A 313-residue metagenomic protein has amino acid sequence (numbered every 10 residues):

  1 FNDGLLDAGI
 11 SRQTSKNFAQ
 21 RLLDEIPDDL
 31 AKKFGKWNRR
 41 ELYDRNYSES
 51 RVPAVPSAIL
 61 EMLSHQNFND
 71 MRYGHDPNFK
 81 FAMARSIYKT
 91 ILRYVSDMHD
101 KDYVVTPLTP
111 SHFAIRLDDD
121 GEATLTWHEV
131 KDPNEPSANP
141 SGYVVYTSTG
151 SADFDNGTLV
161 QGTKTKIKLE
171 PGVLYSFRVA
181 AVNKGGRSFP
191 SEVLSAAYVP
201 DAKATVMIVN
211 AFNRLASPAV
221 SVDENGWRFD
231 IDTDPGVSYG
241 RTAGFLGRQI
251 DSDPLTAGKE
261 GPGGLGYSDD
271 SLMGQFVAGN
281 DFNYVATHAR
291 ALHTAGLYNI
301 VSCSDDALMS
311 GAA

Functional and structural regions predicted by a protein language model:
F1-S11: A short, glycine/acidic-enriched catalytic loop
S11-Y43: Active-site-adjacent substrate-binding region of metalloamidase/peptidase-like peptide-processing proteins
K33-H99: Active-site-adjacent mobile loop/cap segments within catalytic or ligand-binding domains
R93-S137, P171, G185-T205: Pro/Thr/Ser/Gly-rich low-complexity, intrinsically disordered linker/stalk tracts
S141-V145: Short beta-strand elements bearing conserved aromatic residues within extracellular beta-rich modules
D155-G162: Short beta-strand segments within Ig-like beta-sandwich modules, predominantly Fibronectin type-III
K166-S188: Beta-strand-rich modules
E192-G311: Aromatic-Pro/Gly-enriched surface loop or interdomain linker that acts as a lid/target-recognition segment
